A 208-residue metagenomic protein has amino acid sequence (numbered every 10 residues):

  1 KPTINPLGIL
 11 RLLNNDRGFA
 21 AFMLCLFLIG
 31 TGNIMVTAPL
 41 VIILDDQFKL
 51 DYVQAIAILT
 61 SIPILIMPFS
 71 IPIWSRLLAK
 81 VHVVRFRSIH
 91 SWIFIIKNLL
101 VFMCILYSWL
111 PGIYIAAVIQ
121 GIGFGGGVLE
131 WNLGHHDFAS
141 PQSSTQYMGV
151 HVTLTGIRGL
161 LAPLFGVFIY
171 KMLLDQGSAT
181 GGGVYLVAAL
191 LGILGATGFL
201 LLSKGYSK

Functional and structural regions predicted by a protein language model:
K1-L24: Juxtamembrane intracellular "pre-TM" segments in multi-pass secondary transporters
A38-A55: Short amphipathic helix-loop junctions that connect adjacent transmembrane helices in Major Facilitator Superfamily/SLC
Y52-V53, A139-H151: Loop-to-transmembrane helix entry/capping segments in MFS-fold secondary transporters and related SLC/MFSD carriers
F69-V84, Y170: Helix-to-loop junctions at the C-terminal end of transmembrane segments in multipass secondary transporters
I93-S108: C-terminal ends and interior cores of transmembrane alpha-helices in multi-pass membrane transporters/permeases
G126-A139: Intracellular juxtamembrane helix-capping segments at the cytosolic ends of symmetry-related transmembrane helices
Y170-G192: A membrane-interface helix-boundary motif in multi-pass transporters
V184-K208: Multi-pass alpha-helical transporter architecture, strongest for 12-TM Major Facilitator/SLC carriers used
